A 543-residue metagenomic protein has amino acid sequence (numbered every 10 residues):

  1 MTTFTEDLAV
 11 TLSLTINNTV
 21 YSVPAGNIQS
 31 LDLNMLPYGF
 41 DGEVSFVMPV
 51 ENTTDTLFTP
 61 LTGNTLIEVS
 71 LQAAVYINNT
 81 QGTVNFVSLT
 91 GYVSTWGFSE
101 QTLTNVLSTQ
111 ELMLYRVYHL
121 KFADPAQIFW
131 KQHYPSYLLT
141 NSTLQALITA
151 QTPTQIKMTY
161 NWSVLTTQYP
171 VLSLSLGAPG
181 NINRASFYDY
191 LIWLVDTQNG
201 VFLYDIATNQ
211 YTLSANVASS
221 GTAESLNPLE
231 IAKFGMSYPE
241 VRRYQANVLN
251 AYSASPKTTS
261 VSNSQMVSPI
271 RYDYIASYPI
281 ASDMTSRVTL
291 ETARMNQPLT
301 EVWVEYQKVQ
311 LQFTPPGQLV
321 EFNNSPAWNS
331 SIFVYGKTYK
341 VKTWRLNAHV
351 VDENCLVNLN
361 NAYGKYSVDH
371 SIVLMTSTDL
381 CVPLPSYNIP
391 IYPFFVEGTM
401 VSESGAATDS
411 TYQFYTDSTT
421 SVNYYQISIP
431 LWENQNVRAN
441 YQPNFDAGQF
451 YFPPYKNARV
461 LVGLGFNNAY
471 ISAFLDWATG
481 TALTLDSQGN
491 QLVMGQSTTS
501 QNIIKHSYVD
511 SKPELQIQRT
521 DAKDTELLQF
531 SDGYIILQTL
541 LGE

Functional and structural regions predicted by a protein language model:
M1-E543: Amphipathic alpha-helical and helix-coil boundary elements used as assembly and membrane-proximal scaffolds
